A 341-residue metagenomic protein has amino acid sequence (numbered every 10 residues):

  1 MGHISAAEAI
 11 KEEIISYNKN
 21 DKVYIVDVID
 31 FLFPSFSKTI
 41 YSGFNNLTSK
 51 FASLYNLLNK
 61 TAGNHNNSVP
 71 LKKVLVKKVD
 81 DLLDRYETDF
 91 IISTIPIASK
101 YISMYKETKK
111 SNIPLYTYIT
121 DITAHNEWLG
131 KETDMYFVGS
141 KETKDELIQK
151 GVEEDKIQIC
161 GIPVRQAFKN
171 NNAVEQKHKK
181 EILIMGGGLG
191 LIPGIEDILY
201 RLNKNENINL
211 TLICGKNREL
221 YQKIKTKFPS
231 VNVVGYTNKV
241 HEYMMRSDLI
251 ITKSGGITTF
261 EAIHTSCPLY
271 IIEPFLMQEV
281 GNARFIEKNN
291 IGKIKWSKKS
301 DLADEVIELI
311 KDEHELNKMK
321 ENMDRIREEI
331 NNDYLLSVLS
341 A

Functional and structural regions predicted by a protein language model:
A9-Y86: Conserved N-terminal ligand/cofactor-binding loop architecture of enzyme catalytic domains
E107-I159, V164-A167: Active-site-proximal region of nucleotide-activated glycan assembly enzymes, centered on histidine/acidic-rich loops
E154, A167-I184: Nucleotide-sugar donor-binding and catalytic loop/hinge architecture of NDP-sugar-dependent glycosyltransferases
K177-R246: Donor-nucleotide binding loops and adjacent catalytic segments primarily of GT-B fold Leloir glycosyltransferases
M245-G255: Acidic donor-binding loop of glycosyltransferase active sites
K288-N290, K298-H314: C-terminal "capping" alpha-helix adjacent to the active site of nucleotide-linked donor transferases in cell-envelope
E308, E315-E329: A short, well-ordered alpha-helix in the C-terminal region of glycosyltransferases
E328-A341: C-terminal alpha-helical cap of glycosyltransferases
